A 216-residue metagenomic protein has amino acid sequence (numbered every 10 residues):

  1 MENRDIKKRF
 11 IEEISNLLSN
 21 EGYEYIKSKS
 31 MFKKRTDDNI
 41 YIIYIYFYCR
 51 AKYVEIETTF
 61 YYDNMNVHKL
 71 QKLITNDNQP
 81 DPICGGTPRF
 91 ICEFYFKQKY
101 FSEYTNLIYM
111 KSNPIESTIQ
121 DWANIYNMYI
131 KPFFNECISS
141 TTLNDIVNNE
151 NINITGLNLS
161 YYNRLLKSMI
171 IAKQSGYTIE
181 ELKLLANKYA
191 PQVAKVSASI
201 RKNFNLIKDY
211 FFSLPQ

Functional and structural regions predicted by a protein language model:
E2-K7, K33-Q216: Intrinsically disordered, low-complexity regulatory regions enriched in serine/threonine/proline and acidic residues
N3-I26: Amphipathic alpha-helical segments
I26-F32: Long, charged, glycine-rich C-terminal linkers/tails
